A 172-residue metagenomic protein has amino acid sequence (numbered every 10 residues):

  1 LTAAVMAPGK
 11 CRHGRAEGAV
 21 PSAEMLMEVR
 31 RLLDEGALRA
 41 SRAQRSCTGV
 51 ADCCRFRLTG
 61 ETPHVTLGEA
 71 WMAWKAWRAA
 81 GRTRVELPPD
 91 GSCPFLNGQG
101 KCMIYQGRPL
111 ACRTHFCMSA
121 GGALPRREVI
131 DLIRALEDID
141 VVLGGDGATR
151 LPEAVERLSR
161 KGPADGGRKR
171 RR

Functional and structural regions predicted by a protein language model:
T2-R172: Short loop/turn segments that flank or connect secondary-structure elements
